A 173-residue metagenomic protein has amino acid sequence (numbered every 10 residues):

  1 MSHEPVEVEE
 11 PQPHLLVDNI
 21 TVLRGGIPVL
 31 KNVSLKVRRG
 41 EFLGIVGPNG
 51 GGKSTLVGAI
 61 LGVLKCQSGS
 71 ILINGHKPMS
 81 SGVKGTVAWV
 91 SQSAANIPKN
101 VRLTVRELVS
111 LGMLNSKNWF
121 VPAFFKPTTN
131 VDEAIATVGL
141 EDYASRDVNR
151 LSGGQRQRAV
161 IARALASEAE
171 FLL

Functional and structural regions predicted by a protein language model:
L15-V17, L30, A144: Conserved structural motif at the start of ABC-family nucleotide-binding domains
V46-P48: The feature captures the beta-strand-to-loop junction immediately N-terminal to the Walker
L61: Helix-to-loop junction immediately C-terminal to a conserved catalytic motif
G69-V83, V87: Conserved ABC transporter NBD signature motif
S110, F125-Y143: Conserved ABC ATPase "signature" region
D147-L151, Q155: Conserved ABC ATPase signature
E168: Conserved catalytic motifs of ABC-family nucleotide-binding domains
